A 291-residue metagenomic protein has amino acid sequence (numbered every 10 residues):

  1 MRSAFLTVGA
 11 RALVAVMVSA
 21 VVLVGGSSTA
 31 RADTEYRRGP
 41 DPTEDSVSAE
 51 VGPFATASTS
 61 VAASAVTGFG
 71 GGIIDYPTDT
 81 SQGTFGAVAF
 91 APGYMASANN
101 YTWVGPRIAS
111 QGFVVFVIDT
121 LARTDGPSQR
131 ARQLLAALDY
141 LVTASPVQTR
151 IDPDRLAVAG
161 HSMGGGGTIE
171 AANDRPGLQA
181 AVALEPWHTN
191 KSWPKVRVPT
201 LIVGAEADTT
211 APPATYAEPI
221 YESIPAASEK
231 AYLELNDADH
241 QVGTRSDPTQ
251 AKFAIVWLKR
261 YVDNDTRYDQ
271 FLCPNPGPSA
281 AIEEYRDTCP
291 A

Functional and structural regions predicted by a protein language model:
M1-A32: Secretory targeting and sorting signals
D33-G83: N-terminal cap/lid segment of alpha/beta-hydrolase-fold proteins
D79-T84, G126-G166, R267-Y268: Gly/Ser-rich "nucleophile elbow"/oxyanion-hole loop immediately N-terminal to the catalytic nucleophile in hydrolases
G83-G93: Short beta-strand element of the alpha/beta-hydrolase
N99-D119: Short amphipathic alpha-helix adjacent to the substrate-entry channel of hydrolases
V196, I202-G204, D208: Short beta-strand/loop motif that positions the catalytic acidic residue of the alpha/beta-hydrolase fold
A211-E222: Short alpha-helix in the alpha/beta-hydrolase fold that links the catalytic acid
N236-D237, S246-A291: Alpha/beta-hydrolase-fold serine-hydrolase catalytic core, especially in secreted/extracellular enzymes
